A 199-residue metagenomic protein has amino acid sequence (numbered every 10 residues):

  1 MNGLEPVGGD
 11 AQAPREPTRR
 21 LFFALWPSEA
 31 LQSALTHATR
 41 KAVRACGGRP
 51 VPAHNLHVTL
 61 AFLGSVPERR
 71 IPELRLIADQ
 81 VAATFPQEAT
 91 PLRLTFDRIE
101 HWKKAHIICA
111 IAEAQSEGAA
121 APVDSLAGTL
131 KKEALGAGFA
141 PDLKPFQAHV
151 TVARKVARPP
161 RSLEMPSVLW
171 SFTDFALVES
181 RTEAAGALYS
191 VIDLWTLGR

Functional and structural regions predicted by a protein language model:
M1-R199: Histidine-dependent nucleotide/RNA phosphoesterase domain, centered on the 2H-phosphoesterase fold with its duplicated
